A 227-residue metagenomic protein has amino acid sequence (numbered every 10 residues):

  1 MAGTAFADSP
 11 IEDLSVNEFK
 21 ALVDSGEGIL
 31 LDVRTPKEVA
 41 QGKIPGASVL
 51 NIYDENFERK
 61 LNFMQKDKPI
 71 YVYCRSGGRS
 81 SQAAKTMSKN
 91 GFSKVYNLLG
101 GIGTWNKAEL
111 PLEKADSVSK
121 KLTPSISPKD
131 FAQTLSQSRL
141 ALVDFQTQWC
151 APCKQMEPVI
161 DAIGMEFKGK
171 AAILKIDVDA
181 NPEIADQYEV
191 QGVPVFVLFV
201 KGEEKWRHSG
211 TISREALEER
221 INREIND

Functional and structural regions predicted by a protein language model:
G3-G28, P36-P69, R79-V143, D186-Q187 (+1 more regions): Rhodanese-like catalytic fold shared by cysteine-dependent sulfurtransferases and DSP/PTP-type phosphatases
V49-D54, F145, I160, G164 (+1 more regions): Thiol-based oxidoreductase modules, predominantly thioredoxin-like and allied folds used for disulfide exchange
Y73-R75, I176, H208: Structural motif
C74-Q82, F145-V159: Conserved redox-active cysteine motifs that mediate thiol-disulfide chemistry, especially di-cysteine Cys-X(1-2)-Cys
K85, K89, P158, A162-M165: Short, well-ordered alpha-helices that flank and scaffold nucleotide-derived cofactor binding pockets
S138-R139, Q146-W149, G192: Short pre-active-site segment immediately N-terminal to redox-active cysteine/selenocysteine motifs in thiol-based
E189-V197: Structural micro-motif
